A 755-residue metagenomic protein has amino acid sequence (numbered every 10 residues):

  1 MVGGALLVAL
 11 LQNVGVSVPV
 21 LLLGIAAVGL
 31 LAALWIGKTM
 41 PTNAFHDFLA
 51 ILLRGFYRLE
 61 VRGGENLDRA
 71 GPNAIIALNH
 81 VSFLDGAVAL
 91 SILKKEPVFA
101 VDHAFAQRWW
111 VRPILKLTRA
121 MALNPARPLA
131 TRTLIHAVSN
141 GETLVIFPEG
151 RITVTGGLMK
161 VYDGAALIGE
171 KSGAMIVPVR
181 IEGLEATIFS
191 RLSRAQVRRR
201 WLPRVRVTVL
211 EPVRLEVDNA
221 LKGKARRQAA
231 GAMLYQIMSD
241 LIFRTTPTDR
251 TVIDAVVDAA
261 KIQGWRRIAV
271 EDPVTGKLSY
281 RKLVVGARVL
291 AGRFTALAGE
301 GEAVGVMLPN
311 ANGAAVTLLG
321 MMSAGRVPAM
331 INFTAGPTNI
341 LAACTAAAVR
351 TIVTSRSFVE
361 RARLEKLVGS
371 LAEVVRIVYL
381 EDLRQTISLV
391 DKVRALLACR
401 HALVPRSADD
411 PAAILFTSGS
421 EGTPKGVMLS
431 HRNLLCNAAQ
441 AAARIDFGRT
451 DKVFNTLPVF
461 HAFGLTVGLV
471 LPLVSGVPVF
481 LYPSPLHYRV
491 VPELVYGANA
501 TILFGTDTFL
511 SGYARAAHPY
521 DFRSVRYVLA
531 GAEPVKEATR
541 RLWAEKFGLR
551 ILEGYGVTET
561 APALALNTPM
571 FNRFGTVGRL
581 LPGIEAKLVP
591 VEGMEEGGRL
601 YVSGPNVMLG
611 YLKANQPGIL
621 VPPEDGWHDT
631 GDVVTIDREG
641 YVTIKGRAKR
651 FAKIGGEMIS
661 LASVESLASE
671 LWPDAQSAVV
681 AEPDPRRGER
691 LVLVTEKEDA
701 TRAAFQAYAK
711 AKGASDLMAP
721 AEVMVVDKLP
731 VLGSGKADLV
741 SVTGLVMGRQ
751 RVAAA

Functional and structural regions predicted by a protein language model:
V14, L22-L34, M40-P41, D68 (+1 more regions): Non-catalytic C-terminal accessory region of glycerolipid acyltransferases and related lyso-lipid remodeling enzymes
G264, V378-F416, G422-T423, D446-K452: Conserved pre-ATP/AMP-binding loop-to-beta segment of ANL
I268-A298, E302-L319, G336-L341, D391-A395 (+1 more regions): Conserved AMP-binding/adenylate-forming core of the ANL superfamily
A296, S323-V390, N499, K697-T701: Structural core segment of the AMP-binding/adenylate-forming
I352, G598, G604, L609-G610 (+3 more regions): AMP-binding/adenylate-forming catalytic core of the ANL superfamily
R376-E381, A652, V680-P683, V692-V694 (+1 more regions): Conserved C-terminal "lid"/linker of ANL adenylate-forming enzymes
L435-K452, F460-T501, A516: Conserved AMP-binding/adenylation subdomain of ANL enzymes
A500-G505, A514-R573, E585-K587: Gly/Ser/Thr-rich phosphate-binding loop
